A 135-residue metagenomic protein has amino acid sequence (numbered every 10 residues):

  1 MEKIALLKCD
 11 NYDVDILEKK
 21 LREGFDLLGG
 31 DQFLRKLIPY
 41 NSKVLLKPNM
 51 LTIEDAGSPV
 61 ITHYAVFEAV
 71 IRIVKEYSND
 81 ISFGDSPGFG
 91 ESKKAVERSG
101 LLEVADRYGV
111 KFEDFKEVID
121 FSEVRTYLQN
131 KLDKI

Functional and structural regions predicted by a protein language model:
M1-I135: N-terminal and secondary-structure boundary signal
